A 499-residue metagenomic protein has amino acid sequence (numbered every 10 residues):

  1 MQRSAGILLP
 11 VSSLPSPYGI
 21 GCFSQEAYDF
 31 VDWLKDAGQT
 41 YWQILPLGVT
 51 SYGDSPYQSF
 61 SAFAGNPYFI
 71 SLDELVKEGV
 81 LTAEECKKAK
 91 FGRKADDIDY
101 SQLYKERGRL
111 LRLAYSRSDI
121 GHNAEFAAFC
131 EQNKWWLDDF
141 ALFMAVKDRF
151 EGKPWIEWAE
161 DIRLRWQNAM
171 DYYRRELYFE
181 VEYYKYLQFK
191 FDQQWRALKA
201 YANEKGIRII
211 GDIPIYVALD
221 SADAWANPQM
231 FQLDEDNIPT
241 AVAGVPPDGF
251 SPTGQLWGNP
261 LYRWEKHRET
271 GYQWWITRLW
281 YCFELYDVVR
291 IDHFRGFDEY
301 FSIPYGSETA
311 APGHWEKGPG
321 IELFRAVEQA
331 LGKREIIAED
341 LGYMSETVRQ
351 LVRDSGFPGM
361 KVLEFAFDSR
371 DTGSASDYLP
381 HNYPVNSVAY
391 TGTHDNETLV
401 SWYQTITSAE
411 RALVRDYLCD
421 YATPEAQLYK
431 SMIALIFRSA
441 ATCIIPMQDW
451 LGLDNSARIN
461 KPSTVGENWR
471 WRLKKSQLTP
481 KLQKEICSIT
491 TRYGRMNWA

Functional and structural regions predicted by a protein language model:
M1-S12, Y28: N-terminal regions that are enriched for targeting/export leaders and immediately downstream pro/stem segments
P10, S16, D54-D192, V217-I444 (+2 more regions): Alpha-amylase-like alpha-glycosidases and glucanotransferases acting on alpha-linked glucans and related
Q25-T50, L285-Y286: Catalytic domains of carbohydrate-active enzymes, especially glycoside hydrolases
K35, W195-N203, E328, V352-R353: Surface-exposed amphipathic alpha-helices with a cationic face
D36, I162, A169-M170, W471 (+2 more regions): Domain-scale activation on soluble regions of proteins
L45, R208-I210, P214, V288 (+1 more regions): Outer-envelope exported proteins of Gram-negative bacteria
Y184, Q188-V217: Conserved, well-ordered alpha-helix/loop/beta-strand core segments that scaffold catalytic motifs
